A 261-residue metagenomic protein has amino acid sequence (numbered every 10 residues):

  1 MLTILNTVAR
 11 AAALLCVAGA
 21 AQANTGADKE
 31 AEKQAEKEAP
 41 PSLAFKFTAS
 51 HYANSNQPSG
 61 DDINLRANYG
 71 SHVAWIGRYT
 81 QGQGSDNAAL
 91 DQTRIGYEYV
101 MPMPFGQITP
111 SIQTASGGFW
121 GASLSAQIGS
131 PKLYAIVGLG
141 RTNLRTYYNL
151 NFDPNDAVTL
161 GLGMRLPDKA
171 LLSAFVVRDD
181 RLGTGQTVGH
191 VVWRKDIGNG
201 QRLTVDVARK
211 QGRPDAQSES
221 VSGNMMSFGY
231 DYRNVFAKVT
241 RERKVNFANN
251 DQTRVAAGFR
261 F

Functional and structural regions predicted by a protein language model:
M1-A44, F261: Cleavable N-terminal export/targeting peptides
N24-S85: Short glycine/proline- and aromatic-enriched beta-strand/turn motifs that initiate or cap beta-hairpins
P41, I76-T184, V191, V207-Q211 (+3 more regions): Outer-membrane pore/translocation modules
I95-Y97, F228-N234, N249-F261: Outer-membrane beta-barrel "beta-signal"
D196-G198: A conserved mid-domain beta-alpha-beta active-site/ligand-binding segment of alpha/beta enzyme cores
Q201, F228-Y230, F236-T240: C-terminal transmembrane helix-loop-helix hairpin of multi-pass membrane proteins
D215-Q217: Solvent-exposed loop segments that connect transmembrane elements
